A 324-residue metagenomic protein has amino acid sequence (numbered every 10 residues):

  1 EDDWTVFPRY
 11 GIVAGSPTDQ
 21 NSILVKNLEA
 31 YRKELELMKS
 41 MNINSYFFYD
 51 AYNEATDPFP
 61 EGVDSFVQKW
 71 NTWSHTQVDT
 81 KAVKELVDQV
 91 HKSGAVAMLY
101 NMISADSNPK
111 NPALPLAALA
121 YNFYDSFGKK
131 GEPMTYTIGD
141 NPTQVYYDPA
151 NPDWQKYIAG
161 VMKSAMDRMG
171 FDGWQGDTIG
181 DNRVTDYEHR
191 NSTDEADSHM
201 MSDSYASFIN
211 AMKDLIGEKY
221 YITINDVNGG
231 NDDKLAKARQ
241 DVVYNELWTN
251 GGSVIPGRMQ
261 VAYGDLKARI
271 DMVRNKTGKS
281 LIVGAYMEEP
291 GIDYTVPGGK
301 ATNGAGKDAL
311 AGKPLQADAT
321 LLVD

Functional and structural regions predicted by a protein language model:
D2-E54: An acidic-aromatic substrate-binding cleft motif
F7-L28, L99-M169: Active-site-adjacent "subsite" loops/lids of carbohydrate-active enzymes
P8-E29, E61-T80, G139-A159, R190-S204 (+4 more regions): The substrate-binding groove and active-site-proximal loops of carbohydrate-active enzymes, especially glycoside
G11-I12, Y46-F48, A97-Y100, W174-G176 (+3 more regions): Hydrophobic faces of well-ordered beta-strands that scaffold small-molecule active sites in alpha/beta enzyme cores
S22-S40, W154-D167, D226-K234, L315-L322: Short, acidic/polar
P58-H75, S104-G139, T185-E195, K237 (+2 more regions): Aromatic- and acidic-residue-enriched segments that line the glycan-binding/catalytic groove of carbohydrate-active
P149-V242, W248-G278: Active-site neighborhood of glycoside hydrolase catalytic domains
T185-S192, Q240, N245-W248, K267-D318: Active-site clefts of carbohydrate-active enzymes
